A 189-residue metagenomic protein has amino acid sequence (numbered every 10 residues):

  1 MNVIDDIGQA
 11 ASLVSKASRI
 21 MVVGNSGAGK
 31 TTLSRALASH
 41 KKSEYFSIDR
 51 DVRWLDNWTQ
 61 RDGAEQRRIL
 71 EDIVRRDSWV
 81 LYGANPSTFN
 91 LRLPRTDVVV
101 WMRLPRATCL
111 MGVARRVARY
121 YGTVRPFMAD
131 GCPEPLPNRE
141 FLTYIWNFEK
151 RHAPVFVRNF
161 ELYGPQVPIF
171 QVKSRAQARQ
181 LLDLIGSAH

Functional and structural regions predicted by a protein language model:
N2-S15, N147-H189: NTP-dependent small-molecule kinase module
A17, L104-H152: A glycine- and Lys/Arg-enriched "phosphate-lid" helix/loop adjacent to the NTP-binding pocket of small-molecule kinases
V22: Hydrophobic anchor at the beta1->P-loop junction of P-loop NTPases
S26: The conserved Walker
K30: Conserved lysine of the Walker
L33: Hydrophobic positions on the alpha1 helix immediately C-terminal to the Walker A/P-loop
A36: Active-site signature of alpha/beta-hydrolase-fold catalytic machinery across serine- and Asp/Cys-nucleophile hydrolases
E44-W101: Conserved nucleotide-sensing/catalytic segment adjacent to the nucleotide-binding pocket in NTP-handling enzymes
